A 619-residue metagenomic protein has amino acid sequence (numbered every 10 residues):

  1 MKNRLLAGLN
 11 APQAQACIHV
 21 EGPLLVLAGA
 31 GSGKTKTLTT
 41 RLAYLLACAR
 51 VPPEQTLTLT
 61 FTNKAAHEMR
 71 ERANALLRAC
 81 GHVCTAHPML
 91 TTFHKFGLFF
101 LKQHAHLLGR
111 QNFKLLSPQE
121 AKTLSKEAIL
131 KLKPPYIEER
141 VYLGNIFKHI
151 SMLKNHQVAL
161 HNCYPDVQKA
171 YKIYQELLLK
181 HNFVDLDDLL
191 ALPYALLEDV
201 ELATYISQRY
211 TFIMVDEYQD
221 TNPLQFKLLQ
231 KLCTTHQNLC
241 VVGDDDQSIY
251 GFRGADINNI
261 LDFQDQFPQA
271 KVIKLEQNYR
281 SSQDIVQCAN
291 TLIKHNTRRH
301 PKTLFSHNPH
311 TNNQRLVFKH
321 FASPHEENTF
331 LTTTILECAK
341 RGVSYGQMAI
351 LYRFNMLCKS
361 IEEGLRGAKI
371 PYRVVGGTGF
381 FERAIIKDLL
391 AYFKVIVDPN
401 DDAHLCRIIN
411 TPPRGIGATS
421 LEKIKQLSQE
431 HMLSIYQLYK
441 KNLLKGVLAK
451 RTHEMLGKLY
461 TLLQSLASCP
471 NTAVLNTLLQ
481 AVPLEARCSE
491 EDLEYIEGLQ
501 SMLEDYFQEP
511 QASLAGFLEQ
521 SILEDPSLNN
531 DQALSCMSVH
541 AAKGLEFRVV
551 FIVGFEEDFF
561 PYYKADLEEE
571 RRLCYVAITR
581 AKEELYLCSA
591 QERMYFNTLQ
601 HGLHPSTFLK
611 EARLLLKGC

Functional and structural regions predicted by a protein language model:
K2-G8, Y44, E127, P223-F321: Conserved RecA-like helicase ATPase core segment that couples NTP binding/hydrolysis to strand translocation
K2-N3, E21-L24, G29, A43-L196 (+8 more regions): A basic/glycine-biased coupling hinge at the interface between accessory DNA-binding modules
L6-E21, L224: N-terminal pre-P-loop "Q-motif" helix
V26, A30-L38, L42, Q269-K271 (+2 more regions): Helicase P-loop NTPase motor core
M89-F99, M214-E217, V242, I408 (+2 more regions): Conserved helicase core region in the C-terminal RecA-like lobe
F96, Q266-F267, P309-L316, R341-C469: ATPase/helicase motor core of nucleic-acid motors
L444-A541, Y562: Accessory C-terminal helicase-associated subdomains
E592-C619: Helicase C-terminal subdomain and adjacent C-terminal extension
